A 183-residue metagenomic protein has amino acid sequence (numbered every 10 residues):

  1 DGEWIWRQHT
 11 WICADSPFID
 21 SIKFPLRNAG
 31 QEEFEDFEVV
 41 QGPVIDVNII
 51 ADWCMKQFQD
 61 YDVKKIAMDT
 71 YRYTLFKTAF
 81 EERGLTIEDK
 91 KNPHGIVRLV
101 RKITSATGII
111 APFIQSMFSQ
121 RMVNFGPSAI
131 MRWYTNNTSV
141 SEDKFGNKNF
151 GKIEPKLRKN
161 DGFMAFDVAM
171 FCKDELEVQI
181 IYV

Functional and structural regions predicted by a protein language model:
D1-K102, G108, P112, F125-V183: RNase H-like, metal-dependent nuclease domains and their acidic two-metal-ion catalytic environment used
I110-Q120: Short, surface-exposed amphipathic charged segments that create phosphate/polyanion-binding patches used for binding
